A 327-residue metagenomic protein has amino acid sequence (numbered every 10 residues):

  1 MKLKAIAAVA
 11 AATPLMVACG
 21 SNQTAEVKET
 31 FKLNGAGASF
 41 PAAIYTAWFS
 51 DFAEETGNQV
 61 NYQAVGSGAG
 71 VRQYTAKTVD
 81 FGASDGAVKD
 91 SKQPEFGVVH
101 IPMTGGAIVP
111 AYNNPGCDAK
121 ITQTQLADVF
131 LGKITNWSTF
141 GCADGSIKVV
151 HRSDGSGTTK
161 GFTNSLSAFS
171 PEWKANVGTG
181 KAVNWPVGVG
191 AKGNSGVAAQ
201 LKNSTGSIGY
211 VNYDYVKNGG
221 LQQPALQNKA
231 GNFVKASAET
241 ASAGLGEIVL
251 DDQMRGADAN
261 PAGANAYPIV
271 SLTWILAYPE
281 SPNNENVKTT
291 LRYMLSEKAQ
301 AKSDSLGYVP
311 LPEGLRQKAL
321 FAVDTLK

Functional and structural regions predicted by a protein language model:
M1-A7: Bacterial N-terminal signal peptides that target proteins for export
A7-A8, R72: A general, composition-driven signal for non-globular sequence regions
A11-T13: Repetitive helical segments and hydrophobic/amphipathic motifs
C19-K327: Flexible loop/hinge segments at secondary-structure junctions
